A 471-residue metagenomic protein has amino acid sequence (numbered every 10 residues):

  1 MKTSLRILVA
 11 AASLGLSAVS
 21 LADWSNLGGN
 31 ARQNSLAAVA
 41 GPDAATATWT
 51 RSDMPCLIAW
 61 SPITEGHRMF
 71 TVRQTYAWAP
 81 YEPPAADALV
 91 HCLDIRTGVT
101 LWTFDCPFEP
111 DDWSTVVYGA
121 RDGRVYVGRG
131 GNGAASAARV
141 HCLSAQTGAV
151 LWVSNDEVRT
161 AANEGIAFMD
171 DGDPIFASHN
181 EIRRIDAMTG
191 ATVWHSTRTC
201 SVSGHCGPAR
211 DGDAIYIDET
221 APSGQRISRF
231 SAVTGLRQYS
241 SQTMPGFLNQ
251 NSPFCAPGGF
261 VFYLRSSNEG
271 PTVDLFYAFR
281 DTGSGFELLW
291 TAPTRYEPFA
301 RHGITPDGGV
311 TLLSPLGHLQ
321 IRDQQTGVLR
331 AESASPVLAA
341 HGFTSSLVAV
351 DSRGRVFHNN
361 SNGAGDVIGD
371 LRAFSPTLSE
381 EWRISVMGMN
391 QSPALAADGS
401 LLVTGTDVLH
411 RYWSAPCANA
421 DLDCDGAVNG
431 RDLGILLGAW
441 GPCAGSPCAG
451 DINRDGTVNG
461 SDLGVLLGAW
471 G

Functional and structural regions predicted by a protein language model:
M1-V9: Bacterial N-terminal signal peptides that target proteins for export
A12, S17, A415-G471: Cellulosome-associated attachment modules in secreted, modular CAZymes
A22-W60, F70, L89, T97-F108 (+10 more regions): Aromatic (tryptophan-biased) beta-strands that constitute blades/sheets of beta-rich domains
W24-G28, L57-A88, F108-V140, E157-I182 (+6 more regions): Repeat-blade elements of multi-bladed beta-propeller folds
P42, D94-I95, A120, S144-A145 (+11 more regions): Short, acidic, Ser/Thr-enriched surface-loop or helix-capping motifs
D87, L101, D122, A137 (+5 more regions): Surface-exposed or flexible loop/turn and strand-edge residues in extracellular/cell-surface modules
C92, C142, R184, R229 (+4 more regions): Conserved blade-register residue in beta-propeller folds
